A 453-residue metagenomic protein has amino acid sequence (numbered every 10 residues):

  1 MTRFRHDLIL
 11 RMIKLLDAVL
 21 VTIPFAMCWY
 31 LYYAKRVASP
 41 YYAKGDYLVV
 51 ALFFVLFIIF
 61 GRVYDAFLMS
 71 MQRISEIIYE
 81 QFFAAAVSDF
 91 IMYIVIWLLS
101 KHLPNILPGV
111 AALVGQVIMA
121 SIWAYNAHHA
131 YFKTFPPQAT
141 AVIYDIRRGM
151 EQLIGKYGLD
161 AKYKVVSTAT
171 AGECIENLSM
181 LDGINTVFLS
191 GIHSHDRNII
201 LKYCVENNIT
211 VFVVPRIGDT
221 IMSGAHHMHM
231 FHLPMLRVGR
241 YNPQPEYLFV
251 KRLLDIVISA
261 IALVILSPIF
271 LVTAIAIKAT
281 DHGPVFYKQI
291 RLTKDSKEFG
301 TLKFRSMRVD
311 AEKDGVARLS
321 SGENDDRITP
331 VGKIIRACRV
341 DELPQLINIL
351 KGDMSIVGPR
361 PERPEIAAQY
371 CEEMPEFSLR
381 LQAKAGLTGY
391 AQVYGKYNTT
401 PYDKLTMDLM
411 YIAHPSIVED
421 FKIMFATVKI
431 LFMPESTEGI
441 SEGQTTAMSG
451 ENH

Functional and structural regions predicted by a protein language model:
M1-F132, H453: Signature of alpha-helical transmembrane segments in polytopic membrane proteins
M1-L20, Y125-S267, E438-H453: N-terminal hydrophobic signal-anchor/signal peptide
Q81-A85, P137-L153, P284-M307: Membrane-cytosol interface motif
G218-D219, F286-R327, T388-T406: Short, glycine-rich, amphipathic interfacial segments at transmembrane boundaries or analogous
Y247-A311, N348, I417, I423-H453: A hydrophobic, helix-centered structural microdomain
S321-K384, I423-T427, L431: A short, structured surface patch at a secondary-structure boundary
E376-H453: C-terminal terminal-structure detector
